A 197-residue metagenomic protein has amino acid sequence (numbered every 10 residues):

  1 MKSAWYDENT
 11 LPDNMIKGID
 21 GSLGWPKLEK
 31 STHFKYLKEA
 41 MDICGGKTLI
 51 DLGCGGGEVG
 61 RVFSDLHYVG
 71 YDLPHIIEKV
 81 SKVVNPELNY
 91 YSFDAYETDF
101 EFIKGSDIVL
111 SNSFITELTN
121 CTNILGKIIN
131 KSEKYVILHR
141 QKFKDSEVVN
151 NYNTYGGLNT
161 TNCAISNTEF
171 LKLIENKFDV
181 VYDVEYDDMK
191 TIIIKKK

Functional and structural regions predicted by a protein language model:
M1-M41: Conserved class I S-adenosyl-L-methionine
K47-G55: Conserved class I S-adenosyl-L-methionine
G56-Y96: Class I SAM-dependent methyltransferase SAM/SAH-binding core
E97-I103: Short conserved loop adjoining the S-adenosyl-L-methionine
I108-N120: A short SAM/SAH-binding and catalytic strip from SAM-dependent methyltransferases
L118-I128: A short, conserved alpha-helix within the catalytic core of class I
E133-F143: Conserved beta-strand signature within the Rossmann-like core of class I S-adenosyl-L-methionine
N159-K177: Short alpha-helix
